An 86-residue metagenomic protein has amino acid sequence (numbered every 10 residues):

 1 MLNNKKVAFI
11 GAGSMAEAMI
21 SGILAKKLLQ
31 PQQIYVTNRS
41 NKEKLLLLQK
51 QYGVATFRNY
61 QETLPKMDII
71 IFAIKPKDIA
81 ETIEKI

Functional and structural regions predicted by a protein language model:
M1-Q51, A55-R58, E62: NAD(P)+-binding Rossmann beta1-loop-alpha1 motif at the extreme N-terminus of oxidoreductases
V54-K85: Rossmann-like NAD(P)-binding element
